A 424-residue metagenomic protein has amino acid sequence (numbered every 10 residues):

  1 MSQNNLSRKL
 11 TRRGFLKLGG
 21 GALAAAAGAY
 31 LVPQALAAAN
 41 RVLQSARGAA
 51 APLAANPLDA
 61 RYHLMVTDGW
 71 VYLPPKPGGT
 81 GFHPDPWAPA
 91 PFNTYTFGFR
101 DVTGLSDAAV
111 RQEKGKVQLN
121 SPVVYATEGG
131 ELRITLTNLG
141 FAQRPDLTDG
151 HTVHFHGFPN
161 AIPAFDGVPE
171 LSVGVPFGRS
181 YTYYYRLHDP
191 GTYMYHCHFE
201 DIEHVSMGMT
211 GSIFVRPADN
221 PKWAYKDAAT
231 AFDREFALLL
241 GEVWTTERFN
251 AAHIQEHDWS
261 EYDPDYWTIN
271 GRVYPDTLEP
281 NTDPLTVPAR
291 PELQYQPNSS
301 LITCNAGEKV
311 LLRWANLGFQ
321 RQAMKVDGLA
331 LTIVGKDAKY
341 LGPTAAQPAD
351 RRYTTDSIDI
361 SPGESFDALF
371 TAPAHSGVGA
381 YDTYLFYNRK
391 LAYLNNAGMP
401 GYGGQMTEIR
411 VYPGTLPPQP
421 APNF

Functional and structural regions predicted by a protein language model:
S2-F165, E170-G174, D258-V310, P400-F424: N-terminal, post-signal-peptide metal-ligating segments of extracellular/periplasmic oxidoreductases, dominated by
R8, G21-A25, P190, S206 (+6 more regions): Active-site-proximal structural scaffolding
Y72-P75, P145, P163-A164, V205-S206 (+3 more regions): Short helix/loop capping segments that flank catalytic or ligand/cofactor-binding pockets
L136-N138, L187, W314-N316: Non-cytosolic beta-sheet module surface loops
L139-H154, F158-I162, D166-W223, A349-F424: Extracellular/periplasmic metallocenter environments
D227-A252, N423-F424: Compositionally biased low-complexity segments at domain edges in trafficked proteins and select soluble regulators
T303-M324: Long, repeat-rich segments with strong aromatic
G318-Q320, V326-R351, L385-A392, V411: Active/binding-pocket-proximal capping segment
